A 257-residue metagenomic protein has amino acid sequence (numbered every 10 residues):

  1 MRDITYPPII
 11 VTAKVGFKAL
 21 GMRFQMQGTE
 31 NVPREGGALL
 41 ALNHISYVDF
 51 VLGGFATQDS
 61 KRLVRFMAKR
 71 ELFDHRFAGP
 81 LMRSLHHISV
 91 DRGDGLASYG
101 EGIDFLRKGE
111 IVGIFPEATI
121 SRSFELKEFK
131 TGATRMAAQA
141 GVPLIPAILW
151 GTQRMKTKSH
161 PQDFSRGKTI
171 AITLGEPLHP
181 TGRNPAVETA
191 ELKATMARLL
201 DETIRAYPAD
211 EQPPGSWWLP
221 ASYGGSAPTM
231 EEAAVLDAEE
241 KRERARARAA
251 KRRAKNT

Functional and structural regions predicted by a protein language model:
M1-I4, R70: Compositionally biased, charge-rich terminal segments
I4-T5, L96-T257: Non-catalytic C-terminal accessory region of glycerolipid acyltransferases and related lyso-lipid remodeling enzymes
P8-I10, K18, P33-D94: Catalytic core of membrane glycerolipid acyltransferases/transacylases, capturing the structured, soluble-facing
V15, A19-E35: N-terminal signal-anchor transmembrane helix
G16, E30-N31, Q58, G79-P80 (+2 more regions): Short secondary-structure boundary/capping segments
K18-L20, S60, K108, R166: Short, structurally constrained coil/turn elements that cap an alpha-helix or connect an alpha-helix to the following
M26, H75, L96-Y99: Structural motif corresponding to alpha-helix initiation and N-cap regions
M26-Q27, I88-D91, P180: Short acidic-hydrophobic, aromatic-tinged amphipathic segments that line or gate anion-handling sites
